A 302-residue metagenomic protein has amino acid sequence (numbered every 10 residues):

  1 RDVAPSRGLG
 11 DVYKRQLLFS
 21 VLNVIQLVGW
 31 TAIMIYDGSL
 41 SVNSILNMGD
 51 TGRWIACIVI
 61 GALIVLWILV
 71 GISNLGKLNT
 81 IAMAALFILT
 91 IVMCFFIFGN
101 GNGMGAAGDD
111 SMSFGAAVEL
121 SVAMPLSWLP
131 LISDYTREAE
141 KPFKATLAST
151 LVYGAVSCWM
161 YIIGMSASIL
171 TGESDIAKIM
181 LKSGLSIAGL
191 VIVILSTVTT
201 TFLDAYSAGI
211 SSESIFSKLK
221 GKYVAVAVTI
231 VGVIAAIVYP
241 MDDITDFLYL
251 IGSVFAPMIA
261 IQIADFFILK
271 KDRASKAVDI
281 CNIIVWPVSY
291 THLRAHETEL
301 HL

Functional and structural regions predicted by a protein language model:
D2-L9, Y13, H292, E299-H301: Single conserved hydrophobic/aromatic residue that forms the stacking wall/gate of nucleotide- or nucleobase-binding
G10-K14, S41-A56, S73-A82, I176-A188 (+3 more regions): Transmembrane helix-loop boundary segments of multi-pass membrane transporters
Q16-M48, V198-S214: Hydrophobic transmembrane alpha-helices that form the core helical bundles of multi-pass secondary transporters
L17-V24, I45-V70, A84-C94, F114-P130 (+2 more regions): Transmembrane alpha-helical segments of multi-pass small-molecule transport proteins
D37-N47, G61-A82, N100, D134-E140 (+2 more regions): Membrane-water interface regions at transmembrane-helix termini and the short interhelical loops of multi-pass membrane
I55, V59, I64-I97, G108-D109 (+2 more regions): Membrane-interface loop-to-helix entry segments
F96-N100, G108-I169, L181-F202, A277-Y290: Hydrophobic, membrane-embedded alpha-helices of multi-pass small-molecule transporters
I261-L302: C-terminal membrane-solvent junction of multi-pass transporters and transport-like membrane proteins
